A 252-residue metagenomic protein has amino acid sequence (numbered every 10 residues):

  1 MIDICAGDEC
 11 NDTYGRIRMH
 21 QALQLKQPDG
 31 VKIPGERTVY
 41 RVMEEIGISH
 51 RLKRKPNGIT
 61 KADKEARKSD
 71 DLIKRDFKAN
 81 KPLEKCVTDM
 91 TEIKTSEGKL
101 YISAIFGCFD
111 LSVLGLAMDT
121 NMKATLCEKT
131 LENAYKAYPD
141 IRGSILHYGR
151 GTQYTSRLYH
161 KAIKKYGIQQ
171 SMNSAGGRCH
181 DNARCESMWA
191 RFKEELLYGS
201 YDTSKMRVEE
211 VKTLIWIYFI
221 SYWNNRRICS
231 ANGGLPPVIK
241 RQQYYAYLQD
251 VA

Functional and structural regions predicted by a protein language model:
M1, M19, V39, M43 (+13 more regions): Mobile genetic element proteins and their domesticated derivatives, centered on retroelements and DNA transposons
M1-K81, C179, P236-A246: Basic, flexible linker segments flanking DNA-binding modules in nucleic acid-interacting mobile-element proteins
I59-A62, Y148-R150, S156-Y159, M172-E194 (+2 more regions): RNase H-like two-metal-ion nuclease catalytic core shared by retroviral integrases and related mobile-element nucleases
R75-L114, T120: An active-site-proximal beta-strand-loop segment
K94, L116-P139: Active-site beta-loop-alpha junctions of metal-dependent nucleic acid enzymes, especially the RNase H-like/DDE
D110-L116, Q170-N173, L197-S200: Short small-residue beta-strand/loop micro-motif enriched in glycine and branched aliphatics
K164-Y166, A190-A252: C-terminal domain-tail junction helix/linker
